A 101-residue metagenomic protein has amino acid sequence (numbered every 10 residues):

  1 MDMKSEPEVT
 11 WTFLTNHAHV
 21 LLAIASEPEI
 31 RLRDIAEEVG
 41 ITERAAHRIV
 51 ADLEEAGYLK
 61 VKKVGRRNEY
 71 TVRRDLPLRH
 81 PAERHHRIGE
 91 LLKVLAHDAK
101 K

Functional and structural regions predicted by a protein language model:
M1-S5, P77-K101: Amphipathic alpha-helical dimerization/coiled-coil segments that flank or bridge DNA-binding/regulatory modules
E6-H17, R31, K63-H86: Short, cationic-aromatic polyanion-contact patches
A18-A23: Pre-recognition alpha-helix immediately N-terminal to the DNA-recognition helix within helix-turn-helix or winged-helix
E37, E54-E55: Alpha-helical residues within the helix-turn-helix
R44: Key DNA-contact positions within bacterial/archaeal DNA-binding proteins
V50-A51: Short, hydrophobic-biased segments on the C-terminal half of alpha helices that form "recognition helices"
